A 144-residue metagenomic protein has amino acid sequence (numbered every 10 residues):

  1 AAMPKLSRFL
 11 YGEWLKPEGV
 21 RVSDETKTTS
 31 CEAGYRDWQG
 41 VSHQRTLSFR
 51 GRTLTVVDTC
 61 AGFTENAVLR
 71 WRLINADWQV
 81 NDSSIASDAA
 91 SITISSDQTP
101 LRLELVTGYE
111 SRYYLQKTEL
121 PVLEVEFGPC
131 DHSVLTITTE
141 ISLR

Functional and structural regions predicted by a protein language model:
A1-Q79: Catalytic and substrate-binding regions of extracellular carbohydrate-active enzymes, especially polysaccharide lyases
R8-K16, G51, W71, W78-N81 (+4 more regions): Bulky hydrophobic/aromatic packing residues
T28-Y35, S83-A90, I94, L120-C130: Generic recognition of long tandem-repeat/solenoid scaffolds
F63, D97-R144: Beta-strand-rich recognition/accessory modules
E65-Y114: Polysaccharide-binding surfaces and accessory modules of carbohydrate-active proteins
